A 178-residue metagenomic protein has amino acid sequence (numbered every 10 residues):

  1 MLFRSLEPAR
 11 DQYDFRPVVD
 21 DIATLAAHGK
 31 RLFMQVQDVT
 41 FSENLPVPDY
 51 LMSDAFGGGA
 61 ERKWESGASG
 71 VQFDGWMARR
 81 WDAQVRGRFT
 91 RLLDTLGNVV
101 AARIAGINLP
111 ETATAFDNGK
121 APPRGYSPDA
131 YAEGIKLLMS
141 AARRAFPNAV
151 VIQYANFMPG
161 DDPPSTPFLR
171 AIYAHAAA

Functional and structural regions predicted by a protein language model:
S5-E7, T40-V47, T114-N118, G160-D162: Short catalytic/ligand-binding loop motif for oxyanion handling, primarily in non-cytosolic enzymes, centered on
S5-P8, G75-V85, F116-A130: Surface-exposed cleft-lining segments at the edges of enzyme active sites
R16-V18, A23, V39-T95: Active-site-adjacent "subsite" loops/lids of carbohydrate-active enzymes
L25, L96, A142: Conserved, mostly hydrophobic/aromatic
A27-K30, P147-A149: A short helix->loop->beta-strand "cap" motif at the edges of active sites that frequently abuts
I104-F116, D129, E133-T166: Aromatic-lined carbohydrate-recognition surfaces of secreted/lumenal glycan-active proteins
D161-A178: Glycine-rich, flexible loop motifs
